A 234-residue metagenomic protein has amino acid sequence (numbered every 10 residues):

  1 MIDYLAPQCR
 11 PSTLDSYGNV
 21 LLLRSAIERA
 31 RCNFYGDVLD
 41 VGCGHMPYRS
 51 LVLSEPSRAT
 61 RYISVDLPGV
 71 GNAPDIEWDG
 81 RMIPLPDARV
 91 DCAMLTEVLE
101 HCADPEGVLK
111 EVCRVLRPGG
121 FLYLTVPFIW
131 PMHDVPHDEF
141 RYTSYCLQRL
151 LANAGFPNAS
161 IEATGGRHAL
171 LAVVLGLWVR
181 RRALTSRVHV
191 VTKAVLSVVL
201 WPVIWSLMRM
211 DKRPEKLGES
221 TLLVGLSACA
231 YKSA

Functional and structural regions predicted by a protein language model:
M1-C32: Class I SAM-dependent methyltransferase Rossmann-like catalytic core, especially the SAM/SAH-binding loop
Y4-L5, T13, A103-E111, F121-S233: S-adenosyl-L-methionine-dependent methyltransferase catalytic module, highlighting the catalytic core
P11, D15, D37-D40, G218: A general boundary/transition motif marking the beginning of the first structured unit of a protein
S12-D15, D75, M82, E139: Pocket-edge positions in alpha/beta enzyme catalytic cores
V20-R24, G44, P74-D75, R209-K212: Short gly/ser/thr-rich secondary-structure transition/capping motifs
L21, C32-Y35, R141, V224: A generic "functional-site adjacency" signal
L22-R29, S50, S54, V173 (+1 more regions): Charged/polar, solvent-exposed surface patches and flexible loops
A30, G36-D134, T143-Q148, A228-K232: Conserved SAM-binding loop
